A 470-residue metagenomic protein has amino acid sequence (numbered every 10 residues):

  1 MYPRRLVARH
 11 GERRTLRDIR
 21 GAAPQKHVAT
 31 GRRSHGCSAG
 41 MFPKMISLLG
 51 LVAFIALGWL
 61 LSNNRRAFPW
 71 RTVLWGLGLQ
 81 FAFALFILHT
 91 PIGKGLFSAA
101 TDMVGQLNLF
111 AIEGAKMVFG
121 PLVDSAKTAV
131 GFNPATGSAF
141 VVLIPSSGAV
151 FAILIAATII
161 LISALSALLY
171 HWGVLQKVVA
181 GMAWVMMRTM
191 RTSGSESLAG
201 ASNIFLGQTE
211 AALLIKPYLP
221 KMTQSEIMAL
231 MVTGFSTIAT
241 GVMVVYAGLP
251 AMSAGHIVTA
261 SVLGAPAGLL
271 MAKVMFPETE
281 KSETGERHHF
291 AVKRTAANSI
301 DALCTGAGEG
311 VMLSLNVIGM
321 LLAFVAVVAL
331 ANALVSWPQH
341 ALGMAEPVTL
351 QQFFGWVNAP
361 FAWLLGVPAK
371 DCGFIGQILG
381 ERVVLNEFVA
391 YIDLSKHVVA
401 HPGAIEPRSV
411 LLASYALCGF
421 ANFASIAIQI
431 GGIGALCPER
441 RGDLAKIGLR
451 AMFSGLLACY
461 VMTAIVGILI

Functional and structural regions predicted by a protein language model:
R9, R13-R14, I19-H27, R32-S34: Short, low-complexity intrinsically disordered segments enriched in A/P/G/S/L with frequent Arg, especially at protein
R9, V262-L315: Long, contiguous bundles of hydrophobic transmembrane helices that form the permeation core of multi-pass
G50-L61, G76-L88, I159-L168, S236-V245 (+5 more regions): Hydrophobic core segments of alpha-helical transmembrane domains in multi-pass membrane transport and ion-translocation
F86-A126, S282-G285, A331-W356, K370-I378: Interfacial/capping segments of alpha-helical transmembrane domains
L109-R188: Hydrophobic alpha-helical hairpins/lids featuring a short glycine-rich hinge
V178-L214, S282-A302, L350-F354, I378 (+1 more regions): Juxtamembrane inter-helical linkers in multi-pass membrane proteins
M187-A247, G376-F453, L457-V461, I465: Alpha-helical membrane segments and immediately flanking helix-loop junctions that form or couple to the substrate/ion
G308-H401: Transmembrane helical segments that form the transport core of multi-pass membrane transport proteins
